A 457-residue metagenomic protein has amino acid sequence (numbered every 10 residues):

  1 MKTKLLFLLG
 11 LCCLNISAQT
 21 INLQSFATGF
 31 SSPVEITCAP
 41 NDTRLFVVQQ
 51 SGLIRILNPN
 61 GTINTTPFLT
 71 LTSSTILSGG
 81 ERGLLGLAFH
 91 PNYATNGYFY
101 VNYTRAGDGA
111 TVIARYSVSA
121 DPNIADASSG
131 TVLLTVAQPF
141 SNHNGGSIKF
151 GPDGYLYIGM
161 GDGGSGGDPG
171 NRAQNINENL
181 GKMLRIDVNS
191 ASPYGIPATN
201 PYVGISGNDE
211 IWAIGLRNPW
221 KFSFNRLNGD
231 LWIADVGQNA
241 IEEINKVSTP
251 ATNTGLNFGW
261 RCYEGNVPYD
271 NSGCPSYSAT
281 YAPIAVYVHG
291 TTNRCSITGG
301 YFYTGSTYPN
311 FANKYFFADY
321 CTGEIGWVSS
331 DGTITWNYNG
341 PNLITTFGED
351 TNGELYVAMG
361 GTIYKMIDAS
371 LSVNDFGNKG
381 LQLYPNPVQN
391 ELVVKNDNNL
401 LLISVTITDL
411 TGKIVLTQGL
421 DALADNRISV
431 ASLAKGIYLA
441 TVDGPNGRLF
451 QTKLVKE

Functional and structural regions predicted by a protein language model:
M1-I21, V373: Bacterial Sec-dependent N-terminal signal peptides
Q19-G167, K221-F224, G229-G237, I241 (+3 more regions): Acidic, Gly/Ser/Thr-rich repeat motifs that build Ca2+-stabilized beta-propeller blades
N64-T66, T333-N337, K413-G419: Surface-exposed loop/edge segments in extracytoplasmic proteins
R82-L84, N92-A94, D162-I334, Y356 (+1 more regions): Beta-propeller domain segments
V118, I186-V188, V247-S248, K365-L371 (+1 more regions): Short beta-strand-to-coil "C-cap" segments at the C-terminal boundary of structured domains/repeats, marking
V132-T135, N337, T417, Q451: Residue-level detector of high-confidence beta-strand sites
T345-S370: Blade-level signature of beta-propeller repeat domains, shared across WD40, Kelch, NHL, RCC1 and BNR/Asp-box propellers
D375-Y384, V388-E457: C-terminal outer-membrane/trafficking sorting elements
